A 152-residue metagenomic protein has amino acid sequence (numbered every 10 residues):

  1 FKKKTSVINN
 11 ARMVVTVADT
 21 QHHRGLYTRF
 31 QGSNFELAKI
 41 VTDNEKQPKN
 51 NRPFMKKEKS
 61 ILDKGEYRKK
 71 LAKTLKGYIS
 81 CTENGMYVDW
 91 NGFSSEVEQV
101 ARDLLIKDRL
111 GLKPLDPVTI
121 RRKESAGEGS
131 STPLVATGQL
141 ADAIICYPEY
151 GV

Functional and structural regions predicted by a protein language model:
F1-V152: Short, Lys/Arg-rich flexible segments
